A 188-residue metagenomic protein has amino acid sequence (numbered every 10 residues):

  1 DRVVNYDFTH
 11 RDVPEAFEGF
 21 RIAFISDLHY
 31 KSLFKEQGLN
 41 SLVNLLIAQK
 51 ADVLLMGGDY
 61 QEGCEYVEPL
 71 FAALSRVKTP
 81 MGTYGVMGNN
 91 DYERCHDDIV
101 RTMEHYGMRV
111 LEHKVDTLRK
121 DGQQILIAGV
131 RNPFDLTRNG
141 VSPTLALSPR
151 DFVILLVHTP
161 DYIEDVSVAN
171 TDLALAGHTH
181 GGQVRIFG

Functional and structural regions predicted by a protein language model:
D1-D12: N-terminal membrane-anchoring alpha-helices
V3, G19, Q124: Short, mixed charged/polar active-site loops that provide acid/base catalysis or chelate metal/phosphate cofactors
V3-N5, I25, I127: Hydrophobic residues on conserved beta-strands that form the core of alpha/beta folds
D12-E15, Y30-S32, E62, N89-L175 (+1 more regions): Conserved catalytic scaffold of divalent metal-dependent phosphoesterases
A16-R109: Membrane-embedded segments
Q37, V184-G188: Alpha-helical membrane-targeting segments
V53, F134, Q183: Feature marks short, surface-exposed loop/turn motifs that line or immediately flank catalytic pockets and channel
V67-E68, G122-L126, F187-G188: Short secondary-structure transition/capping segments
